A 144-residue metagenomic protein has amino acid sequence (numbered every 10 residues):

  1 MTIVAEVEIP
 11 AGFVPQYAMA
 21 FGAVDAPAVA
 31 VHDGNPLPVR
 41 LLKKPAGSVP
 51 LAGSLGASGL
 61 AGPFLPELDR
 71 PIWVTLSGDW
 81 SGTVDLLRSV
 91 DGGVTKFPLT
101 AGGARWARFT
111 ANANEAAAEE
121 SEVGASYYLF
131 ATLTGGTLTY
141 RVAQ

Functional and structural regions predicted by a protein language model:
M1-G62, P66, P71-T75: Extended, low-complexity segments enriched in Ser/Thr/Gly and acidic residues that occur primarily in surface-exposed
D25-A28, P36, G93-W106: Tryptophan-centered short beta-strand motifs
A26, G34, D69, S81 (+2 more regions): Surface-exposed or flexible loop/turn and strand-edge residues in extracellular/cell-surface modules
L60-E67, T100-Q144: Beta-sandwich interaction modules
P66-D79, D85, Y127-T132: Hydrophobic beta-strand segments within beta-rich accessory/binding domains
W80, D91-G93: Acidic glycine-/aspartate-rich tracts in secreted/extracellular proteins
S81-T83, N114-E115: Short, surface-exposed coil-to-beta transition loops
L87-S89: Conserved Ser/Thr-centered positions that define the repeating blades of beta-propeller domains
